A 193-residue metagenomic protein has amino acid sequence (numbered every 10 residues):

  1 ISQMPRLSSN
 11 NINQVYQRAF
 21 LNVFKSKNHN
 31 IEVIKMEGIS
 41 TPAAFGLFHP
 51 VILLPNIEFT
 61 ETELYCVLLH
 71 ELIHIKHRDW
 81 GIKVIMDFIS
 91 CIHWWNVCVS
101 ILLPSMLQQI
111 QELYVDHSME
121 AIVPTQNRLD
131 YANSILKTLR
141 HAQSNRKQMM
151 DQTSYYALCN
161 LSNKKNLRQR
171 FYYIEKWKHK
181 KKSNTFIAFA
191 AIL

Functional and structural regions predicted by a protein language model:
I1-L193: Membrane-embedded and juxtamembrane structural elements of multi-pass membrane proteins
